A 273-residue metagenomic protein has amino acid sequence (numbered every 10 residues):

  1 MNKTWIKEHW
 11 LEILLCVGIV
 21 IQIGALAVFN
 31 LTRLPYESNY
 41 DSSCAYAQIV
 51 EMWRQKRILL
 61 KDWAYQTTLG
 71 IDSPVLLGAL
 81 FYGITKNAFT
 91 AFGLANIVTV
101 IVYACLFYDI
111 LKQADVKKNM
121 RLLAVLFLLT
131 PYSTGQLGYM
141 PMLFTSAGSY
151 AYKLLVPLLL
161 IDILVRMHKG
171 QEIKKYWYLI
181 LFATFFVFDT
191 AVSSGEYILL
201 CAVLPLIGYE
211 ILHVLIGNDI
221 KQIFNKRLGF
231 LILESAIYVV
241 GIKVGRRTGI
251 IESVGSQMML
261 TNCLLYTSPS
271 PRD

Functional and structural regions predicted by a protein language model:
M1-L26, F230: Start-transfer (signal-anchor) and selected internal transmembrane alpha helices of multi-pass inner/ER membrane
C16, L94-N119, L159-D162: Transmembrane-helix motifs of polytopic, lipid-linked glycan transferases
T32-Y40, R54-L76: Membrane-proximal lumenal/periplasmic loop motifs of glycosylation machinery
R57, L76-T99, Y103, D115: Juxtamembrane segments of multi-pass membrane glycosylation machinery that transfer sugars from lipid-linked donors
I71, N119-H168: Membrane-interface micro-motifs in multi-pass membrane enzymes
Y178-E196, A202-P205: Membrane-interface alpha helices of multi-pass inner-membrane proteins
L200-L233: Perimembrane helix-loop-helix junctions
Y266-D273: Conserved small/polar residues in nucleotide/adenosyl-binding loops
